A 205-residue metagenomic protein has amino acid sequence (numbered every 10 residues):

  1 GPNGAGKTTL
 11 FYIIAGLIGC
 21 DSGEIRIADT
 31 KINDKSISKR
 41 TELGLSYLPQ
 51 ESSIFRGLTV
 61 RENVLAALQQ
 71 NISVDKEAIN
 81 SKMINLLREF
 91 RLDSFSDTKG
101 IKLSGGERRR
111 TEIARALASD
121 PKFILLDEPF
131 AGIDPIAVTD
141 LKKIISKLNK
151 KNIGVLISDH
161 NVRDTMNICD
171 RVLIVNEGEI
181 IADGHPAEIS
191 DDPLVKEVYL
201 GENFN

Functional and structural regions predicted by a protein language model:
A15: Helix-to-loop junction immediately C-terminal to a conserved catalytic motif
G23-D34, L43: Conserved ABC transporter NBD signature motif
E77-F95, K142-S146: Conserved ABC ATPase "signature" region
K99-L103, E107: Conserved ABC ATPase signature
D120: Conserved catalytic motifs of ABC-family nucleotide-binding domains
I124-E128: Catalytic Walker B motif of ABC-type/P-loop ATPase nucleotide-binding domains
